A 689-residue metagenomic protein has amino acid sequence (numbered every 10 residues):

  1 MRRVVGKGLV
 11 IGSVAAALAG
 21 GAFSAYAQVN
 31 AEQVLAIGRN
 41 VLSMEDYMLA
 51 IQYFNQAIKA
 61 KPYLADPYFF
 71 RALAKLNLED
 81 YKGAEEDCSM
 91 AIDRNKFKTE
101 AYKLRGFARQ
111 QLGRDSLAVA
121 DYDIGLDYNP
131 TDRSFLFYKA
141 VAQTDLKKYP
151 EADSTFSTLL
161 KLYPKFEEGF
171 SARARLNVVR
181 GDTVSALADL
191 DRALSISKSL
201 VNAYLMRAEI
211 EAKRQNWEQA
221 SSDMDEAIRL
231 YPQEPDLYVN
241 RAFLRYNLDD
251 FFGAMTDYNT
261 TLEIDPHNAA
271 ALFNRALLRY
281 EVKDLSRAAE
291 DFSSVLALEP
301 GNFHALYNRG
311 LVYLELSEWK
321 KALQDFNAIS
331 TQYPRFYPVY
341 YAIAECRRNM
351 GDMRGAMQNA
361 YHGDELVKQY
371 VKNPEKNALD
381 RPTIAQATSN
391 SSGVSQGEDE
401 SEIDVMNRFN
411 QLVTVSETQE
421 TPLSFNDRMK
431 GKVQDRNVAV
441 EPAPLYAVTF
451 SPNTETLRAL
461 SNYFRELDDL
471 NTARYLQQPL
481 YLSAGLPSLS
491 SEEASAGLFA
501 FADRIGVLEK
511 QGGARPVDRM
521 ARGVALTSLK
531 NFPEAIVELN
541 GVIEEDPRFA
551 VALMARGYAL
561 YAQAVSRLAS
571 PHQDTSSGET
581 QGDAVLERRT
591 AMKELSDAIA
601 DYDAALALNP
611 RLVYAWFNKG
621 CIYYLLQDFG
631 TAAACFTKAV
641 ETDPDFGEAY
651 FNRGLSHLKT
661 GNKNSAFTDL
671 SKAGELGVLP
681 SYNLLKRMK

Functional and structural regions predicted by a protein language model:
N30-E32, A65-D66, T99-E100, R133-S134 (+12 more regions): Helix-start (N-cap) detector for alpha-helical repeat units in TPR-like alpha-solenoids, especially tetratricopeptide
A36, F70, L104, Y138 (+11 more regions): Canonical tetratricopeptide repeat
S43-M44, N77, Q111, D145-L146 (+11 more regions): Register position in tetratricopeptide repeats
A60, R94, Y128, L162-Y163 (+11 more regions): Structural marker of alpha-solenoid helical repeat scaffolds
E315, T331-D518, H572, S576-E594: Eukaryotic alpha-helical solenoid repeat scaffolds
